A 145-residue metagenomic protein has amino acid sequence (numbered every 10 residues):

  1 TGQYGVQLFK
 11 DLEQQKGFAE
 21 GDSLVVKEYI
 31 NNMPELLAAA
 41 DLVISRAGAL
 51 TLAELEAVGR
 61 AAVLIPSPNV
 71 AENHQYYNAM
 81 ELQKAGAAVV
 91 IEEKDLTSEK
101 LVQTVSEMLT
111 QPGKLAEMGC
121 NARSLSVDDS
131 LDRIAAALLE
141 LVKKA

Functional and structural regions predicted by a protein language model:
T1-V43, Y76-M80, K84, I91-K100: Donor-nucleotide binding loops and adjacent catalytic segments primarily of GT-B fold Leloir glycosyltransferases
L12-Q14, L55-V58, Q75-Y77, C120: Short amphipathic alpha-helical segments
M33-Q75: A donor-sugar binding/catalytic signature common to diverse glycosyltransferases and related nucleotide-sugar
A62, V89-V90: Hydrophobic beta-strand scaffold residues
T97-L101, M118, S130-I134: Hydrophobic alpha-helical packing elements
T97-T110, L139: Two-component system phosphotransfer/interaction surface
K114-D128: A short, well-ordered alpha-helix in the C-terminal region of glycosyltransferases
V127-A145: C-terminal alpha-helical cap of glycosyltransferases
